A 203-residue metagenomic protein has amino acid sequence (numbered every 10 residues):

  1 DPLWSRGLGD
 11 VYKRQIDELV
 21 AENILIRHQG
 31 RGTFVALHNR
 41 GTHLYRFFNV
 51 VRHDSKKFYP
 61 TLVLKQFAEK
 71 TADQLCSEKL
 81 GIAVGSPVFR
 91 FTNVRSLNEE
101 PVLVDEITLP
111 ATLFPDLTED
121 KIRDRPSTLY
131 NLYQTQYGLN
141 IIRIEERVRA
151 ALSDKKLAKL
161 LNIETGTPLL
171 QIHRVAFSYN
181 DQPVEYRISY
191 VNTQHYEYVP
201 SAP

Functional and structural regions predicted by a protein language model:
D1, P60, L103-D105, P183-R187: Short beta-strand segments
D1-G9: Single conserved hydrophobic/aromatic residue that forms the stacking wall/gate of nucleotide- or nucleobase-binding
R6, R14-P87, D116-I142, E197-P203: HTH-adjacent hinge/linker in prokaryotic transcriptional regulators
Y45, R90-F91, L103-D105, L170-I172 (+1 more regions): Beta-strand scaffold of nucleotide-dependent catalytic cores
G81-V84, E100, T112-L113, D120-R123 (+1 more regions): C-terminal regulatory/effector modules of DNA-binding transcriptional regulators
N93-R95, A176: Hydrophobic beta-strand positions
I107-L109: Anionic-ligand binding region
